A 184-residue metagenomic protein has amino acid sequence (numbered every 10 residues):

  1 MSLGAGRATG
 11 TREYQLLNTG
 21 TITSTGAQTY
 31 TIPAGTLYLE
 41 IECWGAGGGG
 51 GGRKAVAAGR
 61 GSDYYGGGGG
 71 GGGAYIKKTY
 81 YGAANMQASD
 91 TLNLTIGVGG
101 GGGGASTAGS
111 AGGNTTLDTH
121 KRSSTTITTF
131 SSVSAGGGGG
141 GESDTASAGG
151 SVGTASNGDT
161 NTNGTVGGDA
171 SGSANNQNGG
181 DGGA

Functional and structural regions predicted by a protein language model:
M1-E40, T79-N85: Enriched but not universal
R12-E13, T126-T128: Serine/threonine-rich low-complexity intrinsically disordered regions
T19, Y38, N114, S131-S132: A residue-level signal for beta-strand positions that form part of recognition/binding surfaces within mature
S24-T29, C43-S123, G141-G153: Glycine-rich strand-loop-strand elements at beta-sheet edges
L37-G49, G168-A170: Short, hydrophobic/aliphatic alpha-helical segments
W44, T129-G136: Periodic beta-strand elements of RCC1/NHL beta-propellers and select beta-solenoids
G99, G112, G149-G182: Collagen triple-helix signature
